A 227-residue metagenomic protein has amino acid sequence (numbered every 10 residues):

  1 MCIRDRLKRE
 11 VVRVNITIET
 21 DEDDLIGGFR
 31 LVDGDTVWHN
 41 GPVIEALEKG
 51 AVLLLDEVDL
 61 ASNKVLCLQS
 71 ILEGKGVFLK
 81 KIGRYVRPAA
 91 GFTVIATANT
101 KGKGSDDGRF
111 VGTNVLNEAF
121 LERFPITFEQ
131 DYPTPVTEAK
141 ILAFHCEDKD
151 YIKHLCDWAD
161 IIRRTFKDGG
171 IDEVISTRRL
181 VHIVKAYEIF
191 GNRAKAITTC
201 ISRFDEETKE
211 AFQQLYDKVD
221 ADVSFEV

Functional and structural regions predicted by a protein language model:
M1-V227: C-terminal regulatory/interaction module of P-loop NTP-utilizing enzymes
